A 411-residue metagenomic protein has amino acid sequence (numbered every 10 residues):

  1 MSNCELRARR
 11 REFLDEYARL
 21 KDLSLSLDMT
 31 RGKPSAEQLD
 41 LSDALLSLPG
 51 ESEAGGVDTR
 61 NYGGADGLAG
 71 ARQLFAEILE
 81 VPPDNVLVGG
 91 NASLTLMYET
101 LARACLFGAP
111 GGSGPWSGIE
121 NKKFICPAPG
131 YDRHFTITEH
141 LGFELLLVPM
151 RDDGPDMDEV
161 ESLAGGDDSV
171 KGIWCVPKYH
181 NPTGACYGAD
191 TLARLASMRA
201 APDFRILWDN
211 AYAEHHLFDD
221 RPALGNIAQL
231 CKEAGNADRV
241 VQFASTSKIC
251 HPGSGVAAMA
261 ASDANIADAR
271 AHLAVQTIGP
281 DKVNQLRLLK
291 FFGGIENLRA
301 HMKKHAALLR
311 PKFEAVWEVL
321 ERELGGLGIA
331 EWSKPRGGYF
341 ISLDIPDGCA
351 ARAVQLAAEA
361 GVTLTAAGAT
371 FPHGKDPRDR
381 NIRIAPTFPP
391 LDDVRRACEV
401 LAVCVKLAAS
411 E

Functional and structural regions predicted by a protein language model:
M1-D66, G70-E77, F204, E359-V362: N-terminal "arm"/small-domain region of PLP-dependent enzymes with the aminotransferase-like
V57-P202, A213-G235, V400-A402, K406-A409: Conserved core of the PLP fold type I
G89, Q229-R310: Conserved core segment of the aminotransferase class I/II
N210: Walker B catalytic acidic pair
K303-W317, I329-D344: Conserved glycine-rich beta-strand-loop-beta hairpin in the small C-terminal domain of fold type I
S342-D347, L364-E399, V403-C404: Conserved PLP-binding active-site segment of the aspartate aminotransferase-like
A353-E359, A397-A402: Short amphipathic alpha-helices in soluble, non-transmembrane regions that often serve as interface/regulatory elements
